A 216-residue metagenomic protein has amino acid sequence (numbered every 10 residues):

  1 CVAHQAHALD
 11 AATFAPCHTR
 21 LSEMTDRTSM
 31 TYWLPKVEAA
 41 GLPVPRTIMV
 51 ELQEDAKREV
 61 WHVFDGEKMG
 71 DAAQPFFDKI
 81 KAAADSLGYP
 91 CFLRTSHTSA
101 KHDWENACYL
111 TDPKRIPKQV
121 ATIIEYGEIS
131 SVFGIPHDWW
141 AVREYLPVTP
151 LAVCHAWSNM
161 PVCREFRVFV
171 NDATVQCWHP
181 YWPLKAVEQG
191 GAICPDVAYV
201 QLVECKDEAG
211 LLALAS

Functional and structural regions predicted by a protein language model:
V2-Q5: Generic low-complexity, intrinsically disordered segments
A11: C-terminal active-site "lid" helix and adjoining low-complexity regulatory extension at the edge of ATP-using catalytic
F14, H18-R164, F169-D172, Q176-A215: Active-site nucleotide/adenylate-binding loops and adjacent lid/helix of ATP-dependent enzymes
